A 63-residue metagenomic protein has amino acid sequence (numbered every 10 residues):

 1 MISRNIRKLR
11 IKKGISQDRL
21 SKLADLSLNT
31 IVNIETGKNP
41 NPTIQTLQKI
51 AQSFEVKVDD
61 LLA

Functional and structural regions predicted by a protein language model:
M1-K12: A short, Lys/Arg-rich alpha-helix, primarily the initiator
M1-S3, D60-A63: Short hydrophobic/aromatic patches at helix-to-coil boundaries
I6, Q17, L28, I44-L47: Helix-turn-helix DNA-binding elements, focusing on the entry/boundary residues of the two helices that contact DNA
R7, V32-N33, L62: Key DNA-contacting residues within the recognition helix of helix-turn-helix
R10, S21, A51: The alpha-helix within a helix-turn-helix
I15-N33: Short alpha-helical DNA-recognition segment
L23, N41, Q52-S53: Residue cluster at the C-terminal edge of the helix-turn-helix DNA-binding motif
Q45-D60: DNA major-groove recognition helix of helix-turn-helix/homeodomain DNA-binding modules
